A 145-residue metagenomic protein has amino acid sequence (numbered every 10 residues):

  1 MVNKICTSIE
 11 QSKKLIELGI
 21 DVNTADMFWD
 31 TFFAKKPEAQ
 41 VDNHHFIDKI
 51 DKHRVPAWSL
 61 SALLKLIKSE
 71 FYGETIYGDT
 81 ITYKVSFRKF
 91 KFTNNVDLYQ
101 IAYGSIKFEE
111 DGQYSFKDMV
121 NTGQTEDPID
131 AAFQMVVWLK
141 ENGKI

Functional and structural regions predicted by a protein language model:
M1-I145: Glycine-rich anion-binding surface patch
